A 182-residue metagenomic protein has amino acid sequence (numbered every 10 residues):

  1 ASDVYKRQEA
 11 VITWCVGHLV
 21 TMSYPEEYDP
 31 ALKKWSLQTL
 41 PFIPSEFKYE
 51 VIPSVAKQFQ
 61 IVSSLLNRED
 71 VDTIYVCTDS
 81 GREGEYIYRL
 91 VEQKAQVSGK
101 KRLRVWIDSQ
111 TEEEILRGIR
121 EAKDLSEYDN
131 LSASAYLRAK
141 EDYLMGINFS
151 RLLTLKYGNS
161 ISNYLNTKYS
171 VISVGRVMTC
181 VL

Functional and structural regions predicted by a protein language model:
S2-R151, C180: Intrinsically disordered, low-complexity regulatory segments
D142-L182: Prokaryote-biased recognition of long, low-complexity C-terminal linker/tail segments that are poorly structured
